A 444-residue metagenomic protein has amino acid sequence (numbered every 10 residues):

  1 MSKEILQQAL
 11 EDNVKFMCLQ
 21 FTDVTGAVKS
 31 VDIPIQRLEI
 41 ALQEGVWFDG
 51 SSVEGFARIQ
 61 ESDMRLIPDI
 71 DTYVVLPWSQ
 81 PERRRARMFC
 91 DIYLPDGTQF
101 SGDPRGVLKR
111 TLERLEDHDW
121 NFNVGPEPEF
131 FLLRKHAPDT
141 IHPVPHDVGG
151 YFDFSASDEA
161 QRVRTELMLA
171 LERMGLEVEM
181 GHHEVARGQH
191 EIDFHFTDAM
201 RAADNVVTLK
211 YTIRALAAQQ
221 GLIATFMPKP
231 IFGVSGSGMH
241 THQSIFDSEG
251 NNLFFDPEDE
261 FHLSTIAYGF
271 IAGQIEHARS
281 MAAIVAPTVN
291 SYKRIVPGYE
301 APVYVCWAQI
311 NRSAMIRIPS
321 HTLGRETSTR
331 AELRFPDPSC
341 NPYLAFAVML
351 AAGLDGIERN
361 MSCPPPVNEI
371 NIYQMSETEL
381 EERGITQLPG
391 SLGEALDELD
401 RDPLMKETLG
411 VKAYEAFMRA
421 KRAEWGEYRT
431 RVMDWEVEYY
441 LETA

Functional and structural regions predicted by a protein language model:
M1-A444: Glycine-rich, acidic/polar active-site loops that bind/position phosphate-bearing ligands
